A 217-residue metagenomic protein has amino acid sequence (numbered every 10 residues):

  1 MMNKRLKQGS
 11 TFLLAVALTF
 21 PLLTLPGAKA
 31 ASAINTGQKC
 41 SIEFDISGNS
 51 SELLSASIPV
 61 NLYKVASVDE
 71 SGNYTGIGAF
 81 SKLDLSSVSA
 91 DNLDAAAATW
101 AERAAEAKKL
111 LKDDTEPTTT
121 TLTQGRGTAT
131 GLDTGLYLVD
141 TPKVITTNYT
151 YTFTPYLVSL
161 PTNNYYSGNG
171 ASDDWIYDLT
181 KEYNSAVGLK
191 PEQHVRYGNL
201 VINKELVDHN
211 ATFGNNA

Functional and structural regions predicted by a protein language model:
M1-A217: Solvent-exposed loop/turn and edge beta-strand elements of beta-rich ligand-binding domains
